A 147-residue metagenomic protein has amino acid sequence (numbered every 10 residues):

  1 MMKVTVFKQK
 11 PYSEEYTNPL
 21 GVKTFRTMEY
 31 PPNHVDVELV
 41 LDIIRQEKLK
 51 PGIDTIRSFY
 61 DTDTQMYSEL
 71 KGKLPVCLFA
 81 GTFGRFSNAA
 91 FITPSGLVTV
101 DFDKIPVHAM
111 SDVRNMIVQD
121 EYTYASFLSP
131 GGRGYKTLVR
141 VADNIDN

Functional and structural regions predicted by a protein language model:
M1-G96: DNA replication initiation on ssDNA origins
K10-Y12, P106, D143-I145: Residues that cap or initiate secondary-structure elements
H34, Q46, V107, I145-D146: Generic detection of long, well-ordered alpha-helical segments
P94-P106: Acidic di-acidic motifs
V100, V118, Y124-N147: Histidine-centered divalent-metal-coordination microenvironment in nucleic-acid enzymes
I105-T123: Short amphipathic alpha-helix segments
